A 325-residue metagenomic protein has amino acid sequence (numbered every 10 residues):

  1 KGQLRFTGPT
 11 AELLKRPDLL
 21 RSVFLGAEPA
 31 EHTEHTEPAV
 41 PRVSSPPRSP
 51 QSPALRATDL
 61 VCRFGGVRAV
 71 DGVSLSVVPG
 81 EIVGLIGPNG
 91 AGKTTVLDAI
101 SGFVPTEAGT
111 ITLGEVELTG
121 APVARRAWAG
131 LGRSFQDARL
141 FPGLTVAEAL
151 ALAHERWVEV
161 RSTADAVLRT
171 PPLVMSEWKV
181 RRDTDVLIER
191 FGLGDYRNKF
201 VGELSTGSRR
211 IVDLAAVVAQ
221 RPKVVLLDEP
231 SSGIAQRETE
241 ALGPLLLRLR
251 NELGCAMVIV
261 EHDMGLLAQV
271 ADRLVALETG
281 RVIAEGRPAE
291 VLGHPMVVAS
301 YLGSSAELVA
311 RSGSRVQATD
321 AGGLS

Functional and structural regions predicted by a protein language model:
T7-G8, E285-G286: ABC ATPase "signature
I86-P88: The feature captures the beta-strand-to-loop junction immediately N-terminal to the Walker
S101: Helix-to-loop junction immediately C-terminal to a conserved catalytic motif
T163-Y196, P244-L247: Conserved ABC ATPase "signature" region
V225-E229: Catalytic Walker B motif of ABC-type/P-loop ATPase nucleotide-binding domains
L267-Q269: A short, surface-exposed alpha-helical micro-motif characterized by mixed small hydrophobic and charged/polar residues
